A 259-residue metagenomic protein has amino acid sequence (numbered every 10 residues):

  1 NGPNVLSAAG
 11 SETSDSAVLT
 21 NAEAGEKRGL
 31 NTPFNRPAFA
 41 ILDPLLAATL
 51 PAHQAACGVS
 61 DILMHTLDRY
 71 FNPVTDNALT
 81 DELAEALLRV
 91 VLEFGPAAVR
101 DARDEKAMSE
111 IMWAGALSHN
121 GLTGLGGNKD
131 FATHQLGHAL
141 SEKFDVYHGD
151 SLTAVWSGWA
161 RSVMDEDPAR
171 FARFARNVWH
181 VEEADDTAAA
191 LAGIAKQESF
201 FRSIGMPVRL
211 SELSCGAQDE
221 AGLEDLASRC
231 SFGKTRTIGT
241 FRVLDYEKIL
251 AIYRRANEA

Functional and structural regions predicted by a protein language model:
N1-L79, R173: A glycine/threonine-rich phosphate-anchoring loop and its flanking beta-alpha core in nucleotide/phosphate-binding
A47, P51, L79, G124 (+2 more regions): Conserved short-loop catalytic and cofactor-binding motifs
R69, P73-K196: Active-site segments that bind and position negatively charged phosphate/pyrophosphate groups
F171, V178, E182-A259: C-terminal charged capping/lid subdomain of soluble metabolic enzymes
